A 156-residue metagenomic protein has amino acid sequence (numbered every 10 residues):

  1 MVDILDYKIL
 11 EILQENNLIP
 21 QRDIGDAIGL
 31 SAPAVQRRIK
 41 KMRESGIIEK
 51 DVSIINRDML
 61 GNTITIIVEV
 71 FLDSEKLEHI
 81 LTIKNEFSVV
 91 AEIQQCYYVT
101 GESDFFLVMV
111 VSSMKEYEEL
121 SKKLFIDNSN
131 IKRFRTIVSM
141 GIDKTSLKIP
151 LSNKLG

Functional and structural regions predicted by a protein language model:
M1-G156: A compositional/biophysical signature of low hydrophobicity enriched in polar/charged and small residues
